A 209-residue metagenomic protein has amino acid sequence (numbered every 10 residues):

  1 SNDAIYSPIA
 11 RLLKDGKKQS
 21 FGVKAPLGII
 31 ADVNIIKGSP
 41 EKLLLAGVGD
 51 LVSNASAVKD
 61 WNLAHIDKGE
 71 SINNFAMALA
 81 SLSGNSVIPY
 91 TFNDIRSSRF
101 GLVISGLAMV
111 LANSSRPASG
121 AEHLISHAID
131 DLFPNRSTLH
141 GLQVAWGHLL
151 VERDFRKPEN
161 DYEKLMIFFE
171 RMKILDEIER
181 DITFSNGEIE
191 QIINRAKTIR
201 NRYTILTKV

Functional and structural regions predicted by a protein language model:
S1-L79: A glycine/threonine-rich phosphate-anchoring loop and its flanking beta-alpha core in nucleotide/phosphate-binding
A4-I5, A25, E122, L139-Q143 (+1 more regions): Secondary-structure junction/capping motif
Y6-L13, A31-I36, D131-S137, R180-T183 (+1 more regions): Hydrophobic transmembrane alpha-helix bundles
G16-Q19, N54-A55, G69-M77, H127-D130 (+5 more regions): Short alpha-helical interface elements
G49-L51, D60, K157-V209: C-terminal charged capping/lid subdomain of soluble metabolic enzymes
L51, A55, Y90, V151 (+1 more regions): Generic structural signal for bulky hydrophobic/aromatic residues embedded in well-ordered secondary structure
H65-I88, I189-V209: C-terminal intrinsically disordered extensions
N74-F169: Active-site segments that bind and position negatively charged phosphate/pyrophosphate groups
